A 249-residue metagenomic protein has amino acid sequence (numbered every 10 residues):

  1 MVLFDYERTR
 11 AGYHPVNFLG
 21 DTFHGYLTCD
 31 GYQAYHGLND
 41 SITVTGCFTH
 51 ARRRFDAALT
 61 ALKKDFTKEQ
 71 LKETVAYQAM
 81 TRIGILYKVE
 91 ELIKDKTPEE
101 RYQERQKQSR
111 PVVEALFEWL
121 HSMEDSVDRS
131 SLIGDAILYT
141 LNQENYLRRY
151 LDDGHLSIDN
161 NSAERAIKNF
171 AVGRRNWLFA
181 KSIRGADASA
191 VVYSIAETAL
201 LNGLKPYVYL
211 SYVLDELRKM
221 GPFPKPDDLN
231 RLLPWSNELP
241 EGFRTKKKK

Functional and structural regions predicted by a protein language model:
M1-K249: Catalytic center-proximal scaffold of phosphoryl-transfer enzymes
